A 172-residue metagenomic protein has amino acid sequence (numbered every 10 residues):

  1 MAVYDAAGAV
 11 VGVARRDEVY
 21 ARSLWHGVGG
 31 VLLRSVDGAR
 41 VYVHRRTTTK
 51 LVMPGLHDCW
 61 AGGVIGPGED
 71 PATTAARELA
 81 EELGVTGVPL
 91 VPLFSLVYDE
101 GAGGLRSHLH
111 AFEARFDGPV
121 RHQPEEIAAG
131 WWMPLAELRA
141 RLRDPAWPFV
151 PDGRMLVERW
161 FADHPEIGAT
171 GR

Functional and structural regions predicted by a protein language model:
M1-G38: Acidic, metal-coordinating catalytic segment for phosphate/diphosphate chemistry, firing primarily on the Nudix
V10-V13, G38-R45, P119-Q123: Short, well-ordered strand-loop elements centered on a beta-strand within folded domains, enriched for acidic residues
R15-E18, G55-H57, P92-R172: Nudix hydrolase/Nudix homology domain
L24, K50, D58, P67-G68 (+2 more regions): Hydrophobic alpha-helical segments and helix-packing faces
W25-R34, I65-G68, A140-R154: Short, surface-exposed secondary-structure junctions/capping segments
V28-G63: A glycine-rich, hydrophobic loop/mini-helix early in the fold
Y42-V43, W60-L93: The catalytic Nudix box helix
